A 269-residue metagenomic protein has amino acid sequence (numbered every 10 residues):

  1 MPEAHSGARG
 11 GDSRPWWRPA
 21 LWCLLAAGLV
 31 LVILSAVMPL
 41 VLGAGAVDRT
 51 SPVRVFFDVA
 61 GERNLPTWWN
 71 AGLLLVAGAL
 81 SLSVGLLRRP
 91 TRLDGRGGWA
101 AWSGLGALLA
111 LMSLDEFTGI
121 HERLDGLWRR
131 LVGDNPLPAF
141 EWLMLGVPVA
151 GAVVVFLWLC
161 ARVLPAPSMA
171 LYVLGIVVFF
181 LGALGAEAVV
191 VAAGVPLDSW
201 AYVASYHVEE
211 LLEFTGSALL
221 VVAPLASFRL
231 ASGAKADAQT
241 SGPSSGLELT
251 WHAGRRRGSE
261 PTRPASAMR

Functional and structural regions predicted by a protein language model:
L24-D48: Alpha-helical transmembrane segments of multi-pass membrane proteins
P39-G45, I120-L131, A188-E209: Interfacial helix-loop-helix junctions of multi-pass membrane proteins
V55-W69, R130-M144, W200-F214: Short aromatic-rich membrane-water interface segments that cap or initiate transmembrane helices in multi-pass membrane
P66-S83, M144-V155, L211-L230: Hydrophobic cores of alpha-helical transmembrane segments in multi-pass inner/ER membrane proteins, independent
L93-A110, L164-V178: Interfacial segments of alpha-helical transmembrane regions
S113-V155: Membrane-proximal helix-loop-helix units in multi-pass membrane proteins
L143-V195, S205-T215: Alpha-helical membrane segments in multi-pass integral membrane proteins
S232-A265: Short, highly charged, low-complexity non-transmembrane loops/tails of multi-pass membrane proteins
